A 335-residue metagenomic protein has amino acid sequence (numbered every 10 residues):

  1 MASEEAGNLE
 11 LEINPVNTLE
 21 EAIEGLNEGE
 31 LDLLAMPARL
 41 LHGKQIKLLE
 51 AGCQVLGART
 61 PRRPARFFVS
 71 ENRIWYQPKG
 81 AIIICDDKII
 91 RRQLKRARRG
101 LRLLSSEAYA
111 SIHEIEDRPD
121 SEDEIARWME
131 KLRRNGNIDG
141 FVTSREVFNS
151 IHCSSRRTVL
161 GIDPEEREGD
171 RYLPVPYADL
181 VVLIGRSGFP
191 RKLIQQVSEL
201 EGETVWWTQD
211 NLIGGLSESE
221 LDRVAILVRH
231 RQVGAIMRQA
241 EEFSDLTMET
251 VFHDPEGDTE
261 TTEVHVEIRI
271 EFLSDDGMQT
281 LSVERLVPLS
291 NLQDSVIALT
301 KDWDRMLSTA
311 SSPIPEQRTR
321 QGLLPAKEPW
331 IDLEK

Functional and structural regions predicted by a protein language model:
M1-E24, R92, R96-K335: Small-molecule-sensing regulatory modules
A22-F67: Short beta-strand-centered segments that line the small-molecule binding cleft or hinge of alpha/beta clamshell
E30-L31, G80, I138: Local beta-strand N-terminus motif with an aromatic residue
L49-L56, Y76-P78, A97-E107: A short alpha->loop->secondary-structure connector
A51-I74, L173-L193: Hydrophobic/proline-rich hinge and linker segments of small-molecule sensing/allosteric domains, predominantly
R66-I83, A97: Flexible hinge/capping segments at coil-to-helix
